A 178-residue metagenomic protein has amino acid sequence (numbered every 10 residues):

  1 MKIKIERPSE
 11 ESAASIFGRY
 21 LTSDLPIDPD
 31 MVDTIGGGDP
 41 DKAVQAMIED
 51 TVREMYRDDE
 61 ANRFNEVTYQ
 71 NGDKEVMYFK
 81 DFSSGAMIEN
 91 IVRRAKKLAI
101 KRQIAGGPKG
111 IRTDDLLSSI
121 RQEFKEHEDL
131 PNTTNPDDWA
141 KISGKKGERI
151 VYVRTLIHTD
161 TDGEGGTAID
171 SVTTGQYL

Functional and structural regions predicted by a protein language model:
K2, E6-M87, L98-G106: Conserved C-terminal "switch" segment of AAA+ ATPases
Y69-L178: C-terminal engagement/docking regions of AAA+ P-loop ATPases
